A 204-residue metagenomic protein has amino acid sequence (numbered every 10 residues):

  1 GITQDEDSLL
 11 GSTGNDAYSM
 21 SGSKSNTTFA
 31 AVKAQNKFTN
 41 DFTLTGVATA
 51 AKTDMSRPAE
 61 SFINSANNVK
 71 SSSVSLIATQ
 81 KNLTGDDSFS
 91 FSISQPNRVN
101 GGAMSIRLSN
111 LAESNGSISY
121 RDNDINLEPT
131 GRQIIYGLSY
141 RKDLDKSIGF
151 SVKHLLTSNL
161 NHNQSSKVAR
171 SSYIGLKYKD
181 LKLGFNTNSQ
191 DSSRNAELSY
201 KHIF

Functional and structural regions predicted by a protein language model:
G1, N36-A48, V74-L76, D87-F89 (+3 more regions): Transmembrane beta-strands of outer-membrane beta-barrel proteins
G1-L9, S25-F29: Beta-propeller domains
I2-E6, A48-D54, Q80-N82, I93-V99 (+4 more regions): Transmembrane beta-strands of outer-membrane beta-barrel pores
D7-S23, M55-N64, G102-L108, N161-A169 (+1 more regions): Outer-membrane beta-barrel translocator domains and adjoining extracellular loop/strand segments of Gram-negative
S8-D16, A51-E60, E113-R121, I148 (+3 more regions): Flexible, solvent-exposed coil segments and beta strand-coil junctions, predominantly the extracellular/periplasmic
K24-A30, S65-V74, T130-Y136, S166-S172 (+1 more regions): Residues that define the transmembrane beta-barrel architecture of outer-membrane proteins
A30-N36, L76-Q80, I93, Y136-K142 (+2 more regions): Residues on the lipid-exposed face of transmembrane beta-strands in outer-membrane beta-barrel proteins
S94-G137: Outer-membrane beta-barrel transmembrane domain signature
